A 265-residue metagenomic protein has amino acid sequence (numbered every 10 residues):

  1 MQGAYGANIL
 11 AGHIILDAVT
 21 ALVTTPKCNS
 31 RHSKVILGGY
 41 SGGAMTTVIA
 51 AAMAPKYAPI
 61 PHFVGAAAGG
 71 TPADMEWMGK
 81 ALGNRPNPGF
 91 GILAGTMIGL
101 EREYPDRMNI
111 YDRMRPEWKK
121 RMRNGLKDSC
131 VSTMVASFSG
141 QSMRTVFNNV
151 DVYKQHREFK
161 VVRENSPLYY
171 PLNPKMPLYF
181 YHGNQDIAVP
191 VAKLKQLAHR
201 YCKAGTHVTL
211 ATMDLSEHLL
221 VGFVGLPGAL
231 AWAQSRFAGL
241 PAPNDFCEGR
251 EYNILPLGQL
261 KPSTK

Functional and structural regions predicted by a protein language model:
M1, G42-A44, T71-M75, N184-A188 (+1 more regions): Solvent-exposed loop/turn segments at secondary-structure junctions within structured extracellular/periplasmic domains
Q2-L10, G38-G42, N149, Y153 (+2 more regions): Alpha-helix capping and helix-loop boundary segments enriched in small/acidic/polar residues
Y5-K27: Alpha/beta-hydrolase active-site loop
T20-G91: Primarily recognizes the serine-hydrolase "nucleophile elbow" in alpha/beta-hydrolase and SGNH/GDSL folds
L37, P174, Y179-D186: Short beta-strand/loop motif that positions the catalytic acidic residue of the alpha/beta-hydrolase fold
P72-P171: Accessory cap/linker subdomain of secreted extracellular hydrolases
K154, F159-V161, A188, K195-K265: C-terminal catalytic histidine-bearing segment of alpha/beta-hydrolase fold enzymes
L172-L178, L194, A204: Short, proline-enriched alpha-helix->beta-strand connector loops that line the catalytic pocket of alpha/beta-hydrolase
